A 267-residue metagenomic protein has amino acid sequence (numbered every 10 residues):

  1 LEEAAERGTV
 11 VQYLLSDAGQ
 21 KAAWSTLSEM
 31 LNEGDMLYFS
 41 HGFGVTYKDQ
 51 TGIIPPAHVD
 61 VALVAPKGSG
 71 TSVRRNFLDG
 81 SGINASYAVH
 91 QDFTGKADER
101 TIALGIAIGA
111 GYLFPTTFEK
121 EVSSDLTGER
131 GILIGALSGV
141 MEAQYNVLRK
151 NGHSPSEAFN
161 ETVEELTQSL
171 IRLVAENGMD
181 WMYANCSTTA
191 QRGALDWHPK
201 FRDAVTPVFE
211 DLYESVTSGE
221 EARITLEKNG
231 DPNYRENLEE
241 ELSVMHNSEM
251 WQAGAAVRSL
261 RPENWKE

Functional and structural regions predicted by a protein language model:
L1-E2, F114, E157, Y183: A generic structural-conservation signal
L1-I53: Rossmann-fold NAD(P) dinucleotide-binding segment
E2-E3, P66, T117, N160: Proline- and acidic/polar-enriched loop/turn elements at helix boundaries
E3-E6, S25, E29, E142 (+3 more regions): A broad, structural surface signal
L15, G19, F93, A136 (+2 more regions): Catalytic cores of large soluble enzymes that bind and process phosphate-bearing ligands
Y38-R130: Rossmann-fold dinucleotide-binding core
G95-K150, S156-V174: Active-site-proximal catalytic alpha-helix in oxidoreductases
K150-E267: NAD(P)-dependent Rossmann-like dehydrogenase/reductase catalytic/cofactor-binding core
